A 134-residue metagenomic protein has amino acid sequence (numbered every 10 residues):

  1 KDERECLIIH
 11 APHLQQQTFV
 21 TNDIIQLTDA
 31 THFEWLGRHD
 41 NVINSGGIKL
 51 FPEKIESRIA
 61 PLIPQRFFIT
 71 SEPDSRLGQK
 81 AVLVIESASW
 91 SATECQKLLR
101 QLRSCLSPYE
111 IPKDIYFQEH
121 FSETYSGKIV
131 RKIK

Functional and structural regions predicted by a protein language model:
K1-Q17: Adenylate-forming AMP-binding core of the ANL superfamily, especially NRPS adenylation
R4, T21-N22, P112, T124: Glycine- and small-residue beta-turn/loop positions that connect adjacent beta-strands
E5, Q79-A81, Y125: Change "...and in nucleic-acid phosphodiester-cleaving endonucleases..." to "...and in nucleic-acid processing enzymes
C6, H32-E34, K128: Residue-level signal for well-ordered, solvent-exposed loop/turn and beta-edge residues enriched in charged/polar side
Q17-E110, H120: AMP-binding/adenylate-forming catalytic core of the ANL superfamily
L106-S107, P112, Q118-K134: Flexible lysine-rich "adenylation lid" loop at the C-terminal edge of ANL adenylation domains
